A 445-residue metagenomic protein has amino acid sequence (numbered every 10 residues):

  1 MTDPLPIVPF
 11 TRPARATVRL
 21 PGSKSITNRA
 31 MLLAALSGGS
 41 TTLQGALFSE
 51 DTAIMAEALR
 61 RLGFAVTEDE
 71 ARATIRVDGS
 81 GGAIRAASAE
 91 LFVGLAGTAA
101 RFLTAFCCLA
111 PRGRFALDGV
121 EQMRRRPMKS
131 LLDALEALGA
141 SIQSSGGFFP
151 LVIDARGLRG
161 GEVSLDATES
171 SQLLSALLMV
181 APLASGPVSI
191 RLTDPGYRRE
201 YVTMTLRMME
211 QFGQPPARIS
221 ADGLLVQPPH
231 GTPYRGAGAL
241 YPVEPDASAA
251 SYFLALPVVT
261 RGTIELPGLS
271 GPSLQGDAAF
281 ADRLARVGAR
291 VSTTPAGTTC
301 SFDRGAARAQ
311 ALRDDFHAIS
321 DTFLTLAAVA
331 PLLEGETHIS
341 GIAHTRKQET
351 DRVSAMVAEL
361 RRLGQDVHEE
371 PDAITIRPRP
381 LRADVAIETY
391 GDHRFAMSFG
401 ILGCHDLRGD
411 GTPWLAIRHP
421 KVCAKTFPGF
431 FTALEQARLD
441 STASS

Functional and structural regions predicted by a protein language model:
M1-S445: Short, structured segments at the rim of ligand-binding sites
